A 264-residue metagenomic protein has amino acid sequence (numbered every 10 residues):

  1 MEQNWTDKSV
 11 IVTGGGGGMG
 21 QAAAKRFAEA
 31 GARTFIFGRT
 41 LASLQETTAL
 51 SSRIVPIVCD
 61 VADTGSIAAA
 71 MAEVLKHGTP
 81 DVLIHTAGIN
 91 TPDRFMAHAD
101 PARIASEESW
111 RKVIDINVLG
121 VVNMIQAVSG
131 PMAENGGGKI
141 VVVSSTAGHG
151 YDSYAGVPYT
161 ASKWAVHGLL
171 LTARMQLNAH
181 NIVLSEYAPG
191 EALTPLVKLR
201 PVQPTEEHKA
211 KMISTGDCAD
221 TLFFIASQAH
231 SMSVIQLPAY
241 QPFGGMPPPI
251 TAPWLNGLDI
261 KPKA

Functional and structural regions predicted by a protein language model:
G16-G17: Conserved glycine-rich cofactor-binding loop
A32-Q45: Conserved glycine-rich Rossmann-like NAD(P)H-binding loop of the short-chain dehydrogenase/reductase
C59-A69, E107: The beta1-alpha1 cofactor-binding region of Rossmann-like NAD(H)/NADP(H)-dependent oxidoreductases
R94-R111: Substrate-binding pocket helix/loop in short-chain dehydrogenase/reductase
I125-Q126, L171: A short, exposed helix-loop element centered on a Lys and neighboring polar residues
V141-A165, L171, M175-N178: Catalytic loop of short-chain dehydrogenase/reductase
A179, E186-Y187, V202-L258: C-terminal helical subdomain
